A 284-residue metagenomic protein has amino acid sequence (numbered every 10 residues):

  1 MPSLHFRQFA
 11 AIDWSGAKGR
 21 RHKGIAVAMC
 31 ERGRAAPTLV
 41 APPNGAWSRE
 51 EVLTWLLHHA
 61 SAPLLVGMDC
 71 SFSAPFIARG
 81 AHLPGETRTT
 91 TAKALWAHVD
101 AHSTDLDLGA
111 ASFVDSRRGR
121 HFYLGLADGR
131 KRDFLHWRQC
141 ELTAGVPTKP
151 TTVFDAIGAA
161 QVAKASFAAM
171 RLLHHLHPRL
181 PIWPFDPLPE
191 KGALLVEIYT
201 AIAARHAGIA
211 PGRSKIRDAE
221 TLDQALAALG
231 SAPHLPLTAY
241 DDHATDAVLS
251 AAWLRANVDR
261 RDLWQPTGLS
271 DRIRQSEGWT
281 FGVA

Functional and structural regions predicted by a protein language model:
P2-A10, W14-A284: RNase H-like (RuvC/DEDD) metal-dependent nuclease/polynucleotide-processing core
